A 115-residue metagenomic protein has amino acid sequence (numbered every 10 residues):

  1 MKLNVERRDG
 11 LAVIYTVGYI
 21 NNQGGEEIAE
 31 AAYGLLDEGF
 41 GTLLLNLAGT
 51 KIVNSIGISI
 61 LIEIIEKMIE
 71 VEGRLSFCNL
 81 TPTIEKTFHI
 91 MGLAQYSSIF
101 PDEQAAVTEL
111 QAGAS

Functional and structural regions predicted by a protein language model:
M1-N4, A31-A32, V107: Short low-complexity stretches enriched in small and charged residues
M1-Y15: Short beta-strand/loop segment at the start of cytosolic alpha/beta domains
K2-L3, T42, T83, Q111-A112: Short leucine-rich amphipathic alpha-helices used at interfaces
I20-S97: Amphipathic alpha-helical interaction surfaces in cytosolic regulatory modules
G25, E103-Q104: Residues at or immediately preceding the N-termini of alpha-helices
P82, Q104-A105: Acidic phosphotransfer microenvironment of two-component signaling modules
S98-D102: Short acidic-hydrophobic, aromatic-tinged amphipathic segments that line or gate anion-handling sites
A106-S115: A short, charged, amphipathic alpha-helix used as a generic interaction element across diverse proteins
